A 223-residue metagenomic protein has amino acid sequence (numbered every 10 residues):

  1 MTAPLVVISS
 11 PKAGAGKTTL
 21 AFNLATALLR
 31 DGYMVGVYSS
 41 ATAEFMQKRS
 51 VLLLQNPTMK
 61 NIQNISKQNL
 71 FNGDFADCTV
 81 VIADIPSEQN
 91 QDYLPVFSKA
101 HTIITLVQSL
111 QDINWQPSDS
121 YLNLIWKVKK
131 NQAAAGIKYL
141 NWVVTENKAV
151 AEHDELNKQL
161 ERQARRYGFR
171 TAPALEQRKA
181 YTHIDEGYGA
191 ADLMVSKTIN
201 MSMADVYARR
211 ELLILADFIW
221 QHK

Functional and structural regions predicted by a protein language model:
P4-N64: Walker A/P-loop NTP-binding active-site region of P-loop NTPases, recognizing the glycine-rich GxxxxGKT/S
G36-V37, T105, V144-E146: Structural beta-sheet core signal
K48, N90-V96, W115-S118: Conserved ATPase-coupling elements of RecA-like P-loop NTPase cores
F75-Y93: Switch II (G3) loop of P-loop NTPases
D92-Q111: Inter-motif core of Ras-like GTPase G domains
Q116-I137: Conserved C-terminal guanine-recognition region of P-loop GTPase G domains, centered on the G4
V150-A151, E155, Q159-V195: Beta-strand-loop-alpha "switch" segments that mediate conformational coupling across diverse proteins
A191-K223: NTP-binding/hydrolysis catalytic cores, primarily Walker-type P-loop NTPases
